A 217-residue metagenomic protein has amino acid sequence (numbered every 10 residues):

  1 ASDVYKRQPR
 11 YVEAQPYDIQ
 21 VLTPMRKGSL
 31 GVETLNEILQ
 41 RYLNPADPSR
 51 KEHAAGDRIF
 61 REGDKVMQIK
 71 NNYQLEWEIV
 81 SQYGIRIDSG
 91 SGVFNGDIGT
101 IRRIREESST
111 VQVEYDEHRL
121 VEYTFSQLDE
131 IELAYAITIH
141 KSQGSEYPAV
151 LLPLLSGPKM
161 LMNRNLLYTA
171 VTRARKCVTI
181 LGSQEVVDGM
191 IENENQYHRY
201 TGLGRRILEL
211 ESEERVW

Functional and structural regions predicted by a protein language model:
A1-Y5: Short, small-residue-biased leader/transition segments that mark boundaries at the very start of proteins
P9-R26: Conserved RecA-like ASCE P-loop NTPase motor core of nucleic-acid helicases/translocases
P24-R26, K70-N71, L155-G157, S183: Structural motif
G28-D47, Q112-L120: Conserved helicase motor "Helicase C" RecA-like lobe of SF1/SF2 P-loop NTPases
I38-E62, V66-E76, V80: Mixed-charge, Lys/Arg-rich low-complexity intrinsically disordered regions
P48-G56, I85-I87, L133-I139: Short alpha-helix capping/helix-loop boundary micro-motifs
Y73-I85, S89-V93, K159-M162: Short, Lys/Arg- and Gly-enriched loop/turn segments at beta-strand edges
G90-S91, N95-W217: C-terminal accessory regions
